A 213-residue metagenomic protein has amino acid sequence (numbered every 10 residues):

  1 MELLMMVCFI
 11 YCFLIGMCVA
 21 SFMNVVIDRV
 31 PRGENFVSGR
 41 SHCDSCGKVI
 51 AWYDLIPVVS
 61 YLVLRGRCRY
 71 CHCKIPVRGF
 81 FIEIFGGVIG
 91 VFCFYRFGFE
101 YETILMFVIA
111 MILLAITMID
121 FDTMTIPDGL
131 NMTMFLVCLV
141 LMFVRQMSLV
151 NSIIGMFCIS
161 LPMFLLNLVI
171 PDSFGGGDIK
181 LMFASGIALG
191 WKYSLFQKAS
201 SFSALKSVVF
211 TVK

Functional and structural regions predicted by a protein language model:
M1-C18, G90, F94-Y95, L139-Q146: Hydrophobic alpha-helical transmembrane segments
C8, C12, G16, G79-E83 (+4 more regions): Small-residue packing motifs within transmembrane alpha-helices
M17, S21, V25, V91 (+4 more regions): Transmembrane alpha-helical segments of multi-pass membrane transport proteins and ion-pumping complexes
A20, R78-I82, T125-L130: Membrane-interface loop-to-helix entry segments
M23-R78: Membrane-proximal soluble regions of multi-pass membrane proteins
F94-L105: Transmembrane helix-loop-helix
T103-K206: Functional transmembrane core segments of multi-pass inner-membrane proteins
K180, T211-K213: Interfacial loop-to-transmembrane junctions
